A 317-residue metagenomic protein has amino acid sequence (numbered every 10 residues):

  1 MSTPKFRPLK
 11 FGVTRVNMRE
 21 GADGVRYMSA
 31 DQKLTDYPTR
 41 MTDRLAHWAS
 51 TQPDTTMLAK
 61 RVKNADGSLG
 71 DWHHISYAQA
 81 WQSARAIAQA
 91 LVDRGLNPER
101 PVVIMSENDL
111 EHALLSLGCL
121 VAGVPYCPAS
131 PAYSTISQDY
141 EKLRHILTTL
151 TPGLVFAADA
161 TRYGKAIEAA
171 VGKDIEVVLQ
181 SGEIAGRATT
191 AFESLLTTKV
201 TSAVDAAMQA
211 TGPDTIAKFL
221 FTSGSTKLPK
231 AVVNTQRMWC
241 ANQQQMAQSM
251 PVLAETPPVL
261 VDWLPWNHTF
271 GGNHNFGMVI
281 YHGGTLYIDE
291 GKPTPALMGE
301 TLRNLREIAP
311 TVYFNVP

Functional and structural regions predicted by a protein language model:
M1-F11, V121-L195, A206: Structural core segment of the AMP-binding/adenylate-forming
R15-S29, R44-S76, A217: AMP-dependent adenylate-forming
K33, M57-L114, S134-K142, F192-V200 (+1 more regions): Conserved AMP-binding/adenylate-forming core of the ANL superfamily
W48, L58, A80, A84 (+7 more regions): Adenylate-forming
P53-T56, V178-Q180, G186-F221, K227-L228 (+1 more regions): Conserved pre-ATP/AMP-binding loop-to-beta segment of ANL
H73-A78, M208-T211, A217-Q244: Conserved AMP-binding A3 loop
D109-S134, H145-L154, P258-V259, G277-Y287 (+1 more regions): A short helix-loop-beta submotif of the ANL/AMP-binding
C240-V259, W266-P317: Conserved AMP-binding/adenylation subdomain of ANL enzymes
